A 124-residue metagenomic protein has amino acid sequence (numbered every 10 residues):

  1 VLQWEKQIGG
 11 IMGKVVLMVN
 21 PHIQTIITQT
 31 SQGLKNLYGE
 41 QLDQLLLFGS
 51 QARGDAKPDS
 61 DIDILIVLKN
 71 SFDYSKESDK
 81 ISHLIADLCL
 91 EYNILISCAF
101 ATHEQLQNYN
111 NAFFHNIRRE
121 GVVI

Functional and structural regions predicted by a protein language model:
L2-D43, R53-P58, K69-I124: Catalytic core of pol beta-like nucleotidyltransferases
S50: P-loop (Walker A) phosphate-binding loop of NTP-binding proteins
D63-V67: Short beta-strand->loop micro-motif that forms the acidic, two-metal-ion catalytic signature in nucleotide-processing
